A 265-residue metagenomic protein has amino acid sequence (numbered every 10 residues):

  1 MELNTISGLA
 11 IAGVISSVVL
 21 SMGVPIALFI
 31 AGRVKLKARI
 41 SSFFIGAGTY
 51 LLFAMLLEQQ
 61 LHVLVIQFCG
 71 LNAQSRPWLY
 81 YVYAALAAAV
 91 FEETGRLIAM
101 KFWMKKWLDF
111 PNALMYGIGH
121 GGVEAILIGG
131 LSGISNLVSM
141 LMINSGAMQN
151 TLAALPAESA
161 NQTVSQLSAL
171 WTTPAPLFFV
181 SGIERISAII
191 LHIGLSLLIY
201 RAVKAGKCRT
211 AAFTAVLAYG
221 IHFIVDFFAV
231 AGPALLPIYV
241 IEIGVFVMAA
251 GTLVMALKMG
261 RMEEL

Functional and structural regions predicted by a protein language model:
M1-L265: Hydrophobic alpha-helical segments at protein termini of multi-pass membrane proteins
